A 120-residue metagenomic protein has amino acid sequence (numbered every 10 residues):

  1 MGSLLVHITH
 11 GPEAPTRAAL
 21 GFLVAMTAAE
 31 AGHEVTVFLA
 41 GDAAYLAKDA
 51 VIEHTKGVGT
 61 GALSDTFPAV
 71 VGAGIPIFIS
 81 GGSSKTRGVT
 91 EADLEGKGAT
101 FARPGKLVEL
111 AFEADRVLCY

Functional and structural regions predicted by a protein language model:
L4-A19, A50-V51, G57: Short, glycine-rich nucleotide/cofactor-binding loops
L5-H7, F38, L118-C119: Structural motif
A18-A31, V37: Histidine-anchored nucleotide/phosphate-binding helix
A29, V71, A111-F112: Anion (oxyanion) recognition and catalysis
E34-A40, I77-G82: Short internal beta-strands
L39-A47: Short connector loops at secondary-structure junctions
E53-G81: A glycine-rich helix N-cap at a beta->alpha junction
T86-C119: C-terminal structural segments of small proteins and small subunits
